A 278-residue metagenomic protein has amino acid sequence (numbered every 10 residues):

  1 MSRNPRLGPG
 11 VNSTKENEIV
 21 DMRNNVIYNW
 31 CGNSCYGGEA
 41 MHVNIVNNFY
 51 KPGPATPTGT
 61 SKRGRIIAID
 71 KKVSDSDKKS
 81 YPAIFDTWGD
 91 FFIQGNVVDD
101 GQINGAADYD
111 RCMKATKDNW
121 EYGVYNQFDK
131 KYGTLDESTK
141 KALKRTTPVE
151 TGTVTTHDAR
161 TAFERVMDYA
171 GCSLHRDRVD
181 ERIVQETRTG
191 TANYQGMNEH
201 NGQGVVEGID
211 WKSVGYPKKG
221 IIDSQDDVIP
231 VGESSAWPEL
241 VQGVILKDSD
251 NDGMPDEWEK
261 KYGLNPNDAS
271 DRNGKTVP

Functional and structural regions predicted by a protein language model:
M1-L7, E16-C31, H42-P54, F92-D100: Right-handed parallel beta-helix
R3-T14, N33-E39, T56-D75, K79-F85 (+1 more regions): Glycine-rich beta-solenoid repeat tracts in large extracellular/virion proteins
N29-S34, H42, K51-I66, D99-D118 (+2 more regions): Substrate-binding/catalytic groove segments of enzymes that remodel or degrade extracellular structural polymers
G37-A40, L246-D250: Extracytoplasmic/periplasmic, Sec-exported soluble proteins
S61, N104-A107, D248-M254, G274-P278: Acidic, glycine-anchored loop motifs typical of Ca2+
W88: A conserved mid-domain beta-alpha-beta active-site/ligand-binding segment of alpha/beta enzyme cores
V97-Q102, A107-V241: Extracellular/surface-exposed low-complexity segments
L240-L246, E257-P278: Proline-centered structural pivot motif
